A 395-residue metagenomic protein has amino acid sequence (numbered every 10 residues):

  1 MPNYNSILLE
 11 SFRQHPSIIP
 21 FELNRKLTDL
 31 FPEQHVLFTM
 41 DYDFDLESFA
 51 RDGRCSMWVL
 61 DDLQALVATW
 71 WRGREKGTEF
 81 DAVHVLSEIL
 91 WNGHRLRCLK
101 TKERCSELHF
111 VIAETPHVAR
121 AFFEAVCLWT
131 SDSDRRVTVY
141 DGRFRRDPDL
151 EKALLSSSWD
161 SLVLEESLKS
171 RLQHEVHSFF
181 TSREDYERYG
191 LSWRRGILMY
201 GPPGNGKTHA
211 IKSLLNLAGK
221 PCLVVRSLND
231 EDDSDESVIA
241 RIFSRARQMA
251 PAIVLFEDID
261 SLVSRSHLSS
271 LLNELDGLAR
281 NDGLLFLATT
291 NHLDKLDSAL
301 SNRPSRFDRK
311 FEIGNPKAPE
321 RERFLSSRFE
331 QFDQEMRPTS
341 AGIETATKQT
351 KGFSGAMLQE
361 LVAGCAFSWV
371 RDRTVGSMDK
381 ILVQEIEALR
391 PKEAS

Functional and structural regions predicted by a protein language model:
M1-T181, E231: AAA+ P-loop ATPase mechanoenzymes
Q14-S17, M249, R265, G352 (+2 more regions): Residues at alpha-helix boundaries and the short loops/turns that link adjacent helices
D29, L128, Q248, G277-R280 (+5 more regions): Secondary-structure boundary motif
V111, L164, D276, F367-T374: Amphipathic alpha-helical interaction elements
V118-V126, A210, F324, L361: Hydrophobic side chains in well-ordered alpha-helices
S131, T181-E184, P251, R280 (+3 more regions): Generic structural signal for secondary-structure transition and capping sites
W159-A341: Walker A/P-loop NTP-binding motif of AAA+ ATPase domains
R303, G314-S395: C-terminal alpha-helical "lid" subdomain
